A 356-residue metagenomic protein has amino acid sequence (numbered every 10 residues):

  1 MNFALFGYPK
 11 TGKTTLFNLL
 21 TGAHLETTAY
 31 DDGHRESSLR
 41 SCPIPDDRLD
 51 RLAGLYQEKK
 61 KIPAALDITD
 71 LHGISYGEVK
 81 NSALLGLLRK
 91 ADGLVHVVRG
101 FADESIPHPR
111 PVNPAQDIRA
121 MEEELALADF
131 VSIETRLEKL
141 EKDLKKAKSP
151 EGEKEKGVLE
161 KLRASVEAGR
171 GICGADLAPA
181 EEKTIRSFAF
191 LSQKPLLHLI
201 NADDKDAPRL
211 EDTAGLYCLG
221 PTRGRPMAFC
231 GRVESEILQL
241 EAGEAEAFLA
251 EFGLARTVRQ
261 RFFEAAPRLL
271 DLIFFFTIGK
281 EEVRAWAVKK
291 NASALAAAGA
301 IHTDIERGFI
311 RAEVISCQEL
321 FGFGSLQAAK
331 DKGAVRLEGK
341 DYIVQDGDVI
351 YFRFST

Functional and structural regions predicted by a protein language model:
M1-D103, L140: Conserved G1/Walker A P-loop phosphate-binding module
M1-G7, T11-F17, T21, K139-Q345 (+2 more regions): C-terminal-of-GTPase-core extension/linker across diverse P-loop GTPases
H34-E36, K61-P63, N113, L191-S192 (+1 more regions): A generic fold-level signal
C42-P43, L71-E78, R89-E151, S165-L177 (+1 more regions): Conserved Switch II/interswitch segment of TRAFAC-class P-loop GTPases
D46-L49, A65, N81, L85-D92 (+7 more regions): Amphipathic alpha-helical transducer elements in NTP-driven molecular machines
L84, E123, K183-R186: Short, charged beta->alpha transition segments
L85-G86, P111-P114, A214-L216: Glycine-rich, phosphate-binding/catalytic loops in enzymes
